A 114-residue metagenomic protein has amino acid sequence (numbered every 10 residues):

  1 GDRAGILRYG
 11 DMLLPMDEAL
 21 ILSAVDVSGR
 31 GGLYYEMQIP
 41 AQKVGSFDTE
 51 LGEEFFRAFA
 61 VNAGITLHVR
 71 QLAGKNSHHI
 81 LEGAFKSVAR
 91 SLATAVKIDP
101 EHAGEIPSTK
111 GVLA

Functional and structural regions predicted by a protein language model:
G1-A114: Structural preference for solvent-exposed beta-strand-turn elements and adjacent flexible terminal/loop segments within
